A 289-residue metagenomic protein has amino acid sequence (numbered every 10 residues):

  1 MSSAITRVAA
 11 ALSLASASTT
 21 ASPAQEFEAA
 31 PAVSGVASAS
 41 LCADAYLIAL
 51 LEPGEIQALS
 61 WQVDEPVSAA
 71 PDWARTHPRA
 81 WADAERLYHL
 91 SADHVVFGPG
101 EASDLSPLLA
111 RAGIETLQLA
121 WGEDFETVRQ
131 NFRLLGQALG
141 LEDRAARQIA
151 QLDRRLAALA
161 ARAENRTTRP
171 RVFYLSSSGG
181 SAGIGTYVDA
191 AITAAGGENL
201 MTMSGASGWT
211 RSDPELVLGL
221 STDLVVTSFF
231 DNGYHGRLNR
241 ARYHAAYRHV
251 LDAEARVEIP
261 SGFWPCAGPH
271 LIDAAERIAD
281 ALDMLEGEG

Functional and structural regions predicted by a protein language model:
R7-A17: Bacterial N-terminal signal peptides
A21-A24: Boundary at the C-terminal end of the N-terminal hydrophobic targeting segment
A29-G35, D104-G180, M201-T202, L220 (+1 more regions): Extracytoplasmic substrate-binding proteins
G35-G100, L200: A short, structured surface patch at a secondary-structure boundary
S40, P99, L224, S228-N232: Short secondary-structure boundary segments
D44-A49, D64-A69, G180-I184, T227 (+2 more regions): Short, solvent-exposed loop/turn elements at domain surfaces
S60, Y187-W209, F229, A255-E258: His/Asp/Glu-enriched short active-site or ligand-binding loop at hydrolase and phosphoryl-transfer sites
A84-S91, A112, R211-S221: Short helices/loops that flank or line small-molecule/ion binding pockets
